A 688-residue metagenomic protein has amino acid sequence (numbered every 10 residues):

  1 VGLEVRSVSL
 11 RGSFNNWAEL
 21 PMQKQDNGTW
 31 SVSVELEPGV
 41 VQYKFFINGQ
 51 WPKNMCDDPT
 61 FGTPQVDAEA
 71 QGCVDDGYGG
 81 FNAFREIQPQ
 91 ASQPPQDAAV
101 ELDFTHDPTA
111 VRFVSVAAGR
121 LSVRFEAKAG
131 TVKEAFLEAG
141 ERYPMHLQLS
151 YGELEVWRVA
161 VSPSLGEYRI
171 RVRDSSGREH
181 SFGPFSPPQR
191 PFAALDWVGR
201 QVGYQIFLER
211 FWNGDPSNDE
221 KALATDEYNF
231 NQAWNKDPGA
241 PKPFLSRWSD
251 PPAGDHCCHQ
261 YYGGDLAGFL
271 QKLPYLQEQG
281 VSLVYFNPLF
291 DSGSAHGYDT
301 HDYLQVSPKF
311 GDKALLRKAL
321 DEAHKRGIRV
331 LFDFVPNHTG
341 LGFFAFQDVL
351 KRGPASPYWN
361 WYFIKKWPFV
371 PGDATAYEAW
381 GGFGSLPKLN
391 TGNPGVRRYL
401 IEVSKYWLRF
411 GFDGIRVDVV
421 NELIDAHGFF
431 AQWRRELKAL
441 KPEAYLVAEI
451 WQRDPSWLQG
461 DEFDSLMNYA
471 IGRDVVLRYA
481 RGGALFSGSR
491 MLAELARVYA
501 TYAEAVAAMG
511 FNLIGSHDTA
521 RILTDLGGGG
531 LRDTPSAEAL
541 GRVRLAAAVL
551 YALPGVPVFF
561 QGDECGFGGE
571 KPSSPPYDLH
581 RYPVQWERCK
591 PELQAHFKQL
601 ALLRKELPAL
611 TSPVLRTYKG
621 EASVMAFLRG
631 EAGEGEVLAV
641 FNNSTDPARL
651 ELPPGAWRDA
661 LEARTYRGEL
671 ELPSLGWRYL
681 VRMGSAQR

Functional and structural regions predicted by a protein language model:
V1-V40, N48-Q88, A129-S164, R173-G183: Aromatic-rich carbohydrate-binding modules that target alpha-glucans
G77-G130, A193-D196, Q205-F207: Non-catalytic, glycine-rich low-complexity segments
G119-R124, L602, T617-P653: Carbohydrate-binding surface patches
Q201, L208-L283, P288-F410, G428 (+2 more regions): Substrate-binding/active-site clefts of carbohydrate-active enzymes
R317-F332, N337-A355, E402-K405, D413-G510 (+5 more regions): Active-site-proximal helices and loops of the catalytic beta/alpha 8
V506-P535: Active-site clefts of carbohydrate-active enzymes
G668-R688: C-terminal beta-strand-rich structural cap/linker in extracellular carbohydrate-active enzymes
